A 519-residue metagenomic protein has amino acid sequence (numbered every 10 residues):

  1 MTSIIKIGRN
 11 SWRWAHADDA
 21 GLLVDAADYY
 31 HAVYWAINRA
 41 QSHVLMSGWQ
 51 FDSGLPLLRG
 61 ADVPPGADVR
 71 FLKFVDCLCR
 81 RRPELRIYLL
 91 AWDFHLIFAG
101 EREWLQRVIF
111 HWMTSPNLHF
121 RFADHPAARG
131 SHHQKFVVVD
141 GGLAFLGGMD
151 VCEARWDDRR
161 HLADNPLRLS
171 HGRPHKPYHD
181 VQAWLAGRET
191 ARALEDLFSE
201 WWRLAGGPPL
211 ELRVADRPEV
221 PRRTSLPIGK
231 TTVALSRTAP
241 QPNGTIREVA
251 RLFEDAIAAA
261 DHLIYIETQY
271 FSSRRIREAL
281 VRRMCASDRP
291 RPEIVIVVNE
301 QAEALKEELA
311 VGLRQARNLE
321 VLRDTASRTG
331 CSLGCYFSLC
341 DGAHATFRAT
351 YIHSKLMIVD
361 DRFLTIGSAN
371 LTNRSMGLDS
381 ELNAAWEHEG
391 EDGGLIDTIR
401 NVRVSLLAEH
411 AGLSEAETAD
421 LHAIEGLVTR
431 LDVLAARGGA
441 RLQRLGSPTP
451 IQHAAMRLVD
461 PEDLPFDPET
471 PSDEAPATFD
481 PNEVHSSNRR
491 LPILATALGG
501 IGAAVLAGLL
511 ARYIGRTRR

Functional and structural regions predicted by a protein language model:
M1-R519: Charged, low-complexity intrinsically disordered terminal segments
